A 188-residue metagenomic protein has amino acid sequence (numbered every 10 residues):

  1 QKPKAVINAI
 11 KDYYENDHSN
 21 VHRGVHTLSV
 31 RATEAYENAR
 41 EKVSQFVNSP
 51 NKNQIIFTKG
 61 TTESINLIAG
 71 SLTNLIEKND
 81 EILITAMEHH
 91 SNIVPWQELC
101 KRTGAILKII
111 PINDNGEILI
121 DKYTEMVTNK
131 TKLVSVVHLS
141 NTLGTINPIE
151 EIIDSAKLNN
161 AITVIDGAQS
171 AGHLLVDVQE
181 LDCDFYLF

Functional and structural regions predicted by a protein language model:
Q1-F188: Pyridoxal 5′-phosphate
